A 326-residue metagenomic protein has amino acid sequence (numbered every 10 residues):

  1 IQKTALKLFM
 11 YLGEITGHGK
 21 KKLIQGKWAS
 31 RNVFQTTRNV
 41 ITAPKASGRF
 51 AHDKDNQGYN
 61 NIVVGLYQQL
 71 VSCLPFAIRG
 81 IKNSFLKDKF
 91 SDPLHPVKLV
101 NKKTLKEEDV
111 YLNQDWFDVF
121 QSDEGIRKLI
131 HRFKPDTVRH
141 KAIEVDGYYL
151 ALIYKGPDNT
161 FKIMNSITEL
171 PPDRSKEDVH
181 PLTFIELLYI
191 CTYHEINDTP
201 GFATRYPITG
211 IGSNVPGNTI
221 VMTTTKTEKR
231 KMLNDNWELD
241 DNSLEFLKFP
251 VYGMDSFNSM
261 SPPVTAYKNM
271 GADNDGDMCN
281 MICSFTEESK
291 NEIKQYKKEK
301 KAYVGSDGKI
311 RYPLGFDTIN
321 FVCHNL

Functional and structural regions predicted by a protein language model:
I1-K300, G305: Core mixed alpha/beta domains of very large multi-subunit molecular machines
T42-G48, R311-L326: Short, conserved secondary-structure transition motifs
M232, V304-D317: A generic structural motif
